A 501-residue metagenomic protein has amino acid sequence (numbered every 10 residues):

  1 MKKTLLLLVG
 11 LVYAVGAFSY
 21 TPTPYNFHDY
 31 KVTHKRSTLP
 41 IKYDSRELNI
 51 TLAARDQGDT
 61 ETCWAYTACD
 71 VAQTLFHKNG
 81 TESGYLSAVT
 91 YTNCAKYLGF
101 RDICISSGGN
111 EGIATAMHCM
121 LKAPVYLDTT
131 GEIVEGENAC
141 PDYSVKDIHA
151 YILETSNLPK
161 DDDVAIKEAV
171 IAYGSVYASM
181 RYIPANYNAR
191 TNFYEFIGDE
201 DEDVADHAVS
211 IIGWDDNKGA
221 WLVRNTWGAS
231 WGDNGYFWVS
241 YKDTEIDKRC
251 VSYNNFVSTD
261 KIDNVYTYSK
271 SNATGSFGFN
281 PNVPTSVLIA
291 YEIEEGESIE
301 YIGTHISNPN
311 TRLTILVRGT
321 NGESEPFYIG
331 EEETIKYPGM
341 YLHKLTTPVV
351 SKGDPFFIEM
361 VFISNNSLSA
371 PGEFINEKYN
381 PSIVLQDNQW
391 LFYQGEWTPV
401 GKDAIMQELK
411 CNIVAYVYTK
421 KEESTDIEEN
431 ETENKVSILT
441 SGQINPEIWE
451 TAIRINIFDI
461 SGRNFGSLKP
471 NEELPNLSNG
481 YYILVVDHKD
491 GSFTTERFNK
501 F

Functional and structural regions predicted by a protein language model:
M1-T4: Positively charged n-region of N-terminal signal peptides that target proteins for export
F18-E300, N308-Y337, N365-N380, A415-T419: Catalytic-core signature of thiol
E300-Y301, D426-N456, K469-N476: Glycine-centered coil/turn sites that cap beta-strands in beta-rich domains
G339, D354, S478-I483: A glycine-anchored, Pro-Gly-centered beta-turn/N-cap motif
V361-E422: Short, surface-exposed beta-strand/loop patches at domain edges that form aromatic-rich interfacial subsites
E428-E431, Y481-F501: C-terminal tail/sorting-segment detector
I457-F465, Y482: Short, glycine-anchored, charge-dense loop/turn motifs used at functional sites
